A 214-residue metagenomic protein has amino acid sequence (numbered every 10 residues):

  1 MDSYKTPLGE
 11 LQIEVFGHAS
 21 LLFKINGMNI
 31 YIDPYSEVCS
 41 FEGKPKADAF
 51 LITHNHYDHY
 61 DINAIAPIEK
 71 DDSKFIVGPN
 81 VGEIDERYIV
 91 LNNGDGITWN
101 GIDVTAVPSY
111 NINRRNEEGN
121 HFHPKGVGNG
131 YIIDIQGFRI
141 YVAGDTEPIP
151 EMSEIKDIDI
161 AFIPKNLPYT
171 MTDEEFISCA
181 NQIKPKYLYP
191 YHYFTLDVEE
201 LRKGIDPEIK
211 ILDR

Functional and structural regions predicted by a protein language model:
M1-P45, Y88-K156, M171, R214: Core dinuclear metal-dependent hydrolase active-site scaffold
E10, K70-F75, F138-I140, K186-Y187: Short active-site oxyanion
N29-I30, A49, I160, Y187: Short, Asp-centered acidic motifs that coordinate Mg2+ and/or phosphate in catalytic or ligand-binding sites
S36-E83, D157-F162: Active-site metal-binding motif and surrounding structural segment of the metallo-beta-lactamase
H56, Y110, E147, N166-P168 (+1 more regions): Catalytic metal-binding/acid-base residues of hydrolase active sites
N63-I68, E151-E154, E174-C179, E200: A short acidic, amphipathic alpha-helical/loop segment
E86-N100, K125, I177-R214: Binuclear metal-ion centers of metallo-dependent hydrolases, dominated by the metallo-beta-lactamase
I158-I163, L167-P190: Proline-aspartate-enriched helix->loop->beta-strand connector
